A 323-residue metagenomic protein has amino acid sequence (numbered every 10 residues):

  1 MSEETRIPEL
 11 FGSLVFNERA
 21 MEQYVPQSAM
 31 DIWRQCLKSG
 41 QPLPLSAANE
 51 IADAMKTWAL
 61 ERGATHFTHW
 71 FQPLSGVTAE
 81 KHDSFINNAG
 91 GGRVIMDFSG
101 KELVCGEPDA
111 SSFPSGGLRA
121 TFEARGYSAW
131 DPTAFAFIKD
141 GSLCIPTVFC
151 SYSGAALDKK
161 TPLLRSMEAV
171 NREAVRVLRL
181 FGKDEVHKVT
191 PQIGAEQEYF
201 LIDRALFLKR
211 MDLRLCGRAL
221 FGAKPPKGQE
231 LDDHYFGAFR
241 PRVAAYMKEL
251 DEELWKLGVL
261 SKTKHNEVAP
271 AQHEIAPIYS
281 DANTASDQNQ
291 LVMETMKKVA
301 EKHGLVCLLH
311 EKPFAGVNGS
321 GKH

Functional and structural regions predicted by a protein language model:
M1, M21, M30, M55 (+5 more regions): Detector for methionine-enriched segments
M1-E18, P44, R240-L260: N-terminal-biased segments
E3-G100, V104-F122: Histidine/acidic residue-rich metal-binding segments in metalloenzymes
R125-L309, F314-K322: Glycine-rich, acidic/polar active-site loops that bind/position phosphate-bearing ligands
